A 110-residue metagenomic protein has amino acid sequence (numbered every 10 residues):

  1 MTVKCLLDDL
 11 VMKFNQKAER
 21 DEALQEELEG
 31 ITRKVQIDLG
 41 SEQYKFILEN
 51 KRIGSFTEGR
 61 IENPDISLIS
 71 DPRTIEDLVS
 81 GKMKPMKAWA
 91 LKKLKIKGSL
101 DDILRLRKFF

Functional and structural regions predicted by a protein language model:
M1-F110: Feature captures hydrophobic
